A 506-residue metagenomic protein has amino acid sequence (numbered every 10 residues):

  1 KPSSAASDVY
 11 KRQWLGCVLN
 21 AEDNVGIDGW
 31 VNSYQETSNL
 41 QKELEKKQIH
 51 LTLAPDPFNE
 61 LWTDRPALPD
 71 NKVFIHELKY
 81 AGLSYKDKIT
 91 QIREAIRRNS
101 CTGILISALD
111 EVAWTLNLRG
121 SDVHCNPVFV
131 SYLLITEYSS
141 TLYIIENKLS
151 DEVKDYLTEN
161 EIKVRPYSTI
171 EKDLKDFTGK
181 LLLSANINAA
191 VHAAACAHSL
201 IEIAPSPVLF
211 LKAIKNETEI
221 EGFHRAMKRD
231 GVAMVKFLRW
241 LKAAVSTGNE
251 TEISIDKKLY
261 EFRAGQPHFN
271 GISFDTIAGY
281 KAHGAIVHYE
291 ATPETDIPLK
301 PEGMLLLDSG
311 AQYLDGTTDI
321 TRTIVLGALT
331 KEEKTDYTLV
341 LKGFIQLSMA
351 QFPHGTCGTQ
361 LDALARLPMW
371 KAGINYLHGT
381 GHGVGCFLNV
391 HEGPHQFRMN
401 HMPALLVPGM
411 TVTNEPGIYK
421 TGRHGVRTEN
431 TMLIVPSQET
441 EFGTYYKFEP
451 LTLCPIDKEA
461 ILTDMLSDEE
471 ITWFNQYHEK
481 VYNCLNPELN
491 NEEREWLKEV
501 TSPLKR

Functional and structural regions predicted by a protein language model:
K1-A6, Y10: Single conserved hydrophobic/aromatic residue that forms the stacking wall/gate of nucleotide- or nucleobase-binding
P2, D336-L339, L361: Generic hydrophobic secondary-structure packing signal
S4, K79-S84, N160-V164, G284: Short, flexible loop segments at the rims of nucleotide/cofactor-binding pockets, characterized by
K11-L19, D23-H124, S131-Y132, T141 (+4 more regions): Extended, domain-scale alpha-helical bundle/helix-rich regions
L19, R119-E219, M227-K228, A233-L238 (+3 more regions): Charged, cofactor-coupling segments
L83, T356, R423: A short glycine-/small-residue-rich loop at the edge of a beta-strand within enzyme catalytic domains
T90-A113, G231-A291, I297-G303, L314-G316 (+5 more regions): Active-site cores enriched in adjacent His and Asp/Glu residues with nearby glycine-rich loops that coordinate divalent
